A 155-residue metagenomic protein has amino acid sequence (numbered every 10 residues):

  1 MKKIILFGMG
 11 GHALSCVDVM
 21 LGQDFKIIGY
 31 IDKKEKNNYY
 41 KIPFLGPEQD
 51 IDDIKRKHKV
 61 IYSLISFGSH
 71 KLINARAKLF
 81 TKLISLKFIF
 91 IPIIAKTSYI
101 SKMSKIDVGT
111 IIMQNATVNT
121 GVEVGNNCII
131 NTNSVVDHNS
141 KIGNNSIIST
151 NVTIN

Functional and structural regions predicted by a protein language model:
M1, I27, H58-V60, K87 (+3 more regions): A general structural motif
M1-I42, P47-E48, D52-K55: Hydrophobic, well-ordered beta-alpha structural blocks that scaffold small-molecule cofactor pockets
G11-H12, K71-N74, K105: Short alpha-helical
V17-V19, R76-L79, V124: Short amphipathic alpha-helical segments
G22-Q23, F80-L83, C128, S146: Glycine-rich, phosphate-binding/catalytic loops in enzymes
N38-A95, Y99: Phosphate-bearing ligand-interacting subdomains that bind or position ATP/ADP/UDP/GDP/NAD(P) or nucleotide-linked
P92-N155: Structural signal for interior beta-strand "rungs" in well-ordered beta-sheet cores of soluble enzyme domains
